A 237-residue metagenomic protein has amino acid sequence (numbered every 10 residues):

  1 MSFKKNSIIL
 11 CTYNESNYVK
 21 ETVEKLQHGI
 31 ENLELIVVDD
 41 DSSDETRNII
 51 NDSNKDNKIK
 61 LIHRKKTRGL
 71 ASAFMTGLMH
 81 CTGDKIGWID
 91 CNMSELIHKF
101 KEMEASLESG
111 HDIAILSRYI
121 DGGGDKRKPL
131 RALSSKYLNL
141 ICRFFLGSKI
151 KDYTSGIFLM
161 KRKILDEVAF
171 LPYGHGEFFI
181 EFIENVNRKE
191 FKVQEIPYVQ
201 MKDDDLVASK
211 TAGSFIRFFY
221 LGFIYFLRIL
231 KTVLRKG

Functional and structural regions predicted by a protein language model:
M1-N6, N17, E21, G147 (+1 more regions): Hydrophobic helical membrane-anchoring modules
N17-E21, D44-D52: Acidic helix N-cap motif at the loop->helix transition within catalytic regions of sugar-transfer enzymes
E24-L33: Short, acidic, metal-binding catalytic loop of nucleotide-sugar glycosyltransferases
N32-S42, I62-R64: Short beta-strand/loop segment that forms part of the nucleotide-sugar
D39-N48, M93: A conserved acidic beta->alpha catalytic loop
R64, I89-C91: Catalytic metal- and UDP-sugar-binding loop of GT-A-like glycosyltransferases, i.e., residues flanking the conserved
R64-H80, H98-G176, K202-F226: Acceptor/aglycone-binding surface of glycosyltransferases and processive sugar-polymer synthases
I86: Short aromatic/hydrophobic "clamp" motif used to bind/position activated sugar donors
